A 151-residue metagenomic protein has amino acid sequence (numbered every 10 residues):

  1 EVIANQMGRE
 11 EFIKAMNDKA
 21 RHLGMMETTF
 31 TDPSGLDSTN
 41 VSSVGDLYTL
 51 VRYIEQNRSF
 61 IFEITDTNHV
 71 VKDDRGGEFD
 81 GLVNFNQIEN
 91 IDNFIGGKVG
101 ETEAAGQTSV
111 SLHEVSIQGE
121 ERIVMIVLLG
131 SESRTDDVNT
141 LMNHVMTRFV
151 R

Functional and structural regions predicted by a protein language model:
E1: Acidic/histidine-rich, surface-exposed loop or edge segments in extracytoplasmic proteins
G8-R151: Penicillin-recognizing serine hydrolase domain
